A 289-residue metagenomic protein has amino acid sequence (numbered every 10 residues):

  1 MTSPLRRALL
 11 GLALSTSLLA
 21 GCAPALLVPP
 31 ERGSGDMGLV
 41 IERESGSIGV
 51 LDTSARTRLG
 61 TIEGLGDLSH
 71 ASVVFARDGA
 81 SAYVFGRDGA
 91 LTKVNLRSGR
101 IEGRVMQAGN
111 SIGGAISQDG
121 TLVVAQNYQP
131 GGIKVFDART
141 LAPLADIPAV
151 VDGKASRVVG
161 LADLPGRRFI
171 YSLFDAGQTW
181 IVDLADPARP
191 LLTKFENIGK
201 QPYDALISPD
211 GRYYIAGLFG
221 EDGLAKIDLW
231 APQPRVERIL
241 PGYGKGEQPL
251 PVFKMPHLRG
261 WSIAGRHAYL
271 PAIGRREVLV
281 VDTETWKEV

Functional and structural regions predicted by a protein language model:
M1-P4: N-terminal secretory signal peptides that target proteins for export/translocation
R6-L14, L19-C22: N-terminal export leaders
L18, C22-V289: Predominantly soluble domains enriched in secretory-pathway, periplasmic, or organellar proteins
